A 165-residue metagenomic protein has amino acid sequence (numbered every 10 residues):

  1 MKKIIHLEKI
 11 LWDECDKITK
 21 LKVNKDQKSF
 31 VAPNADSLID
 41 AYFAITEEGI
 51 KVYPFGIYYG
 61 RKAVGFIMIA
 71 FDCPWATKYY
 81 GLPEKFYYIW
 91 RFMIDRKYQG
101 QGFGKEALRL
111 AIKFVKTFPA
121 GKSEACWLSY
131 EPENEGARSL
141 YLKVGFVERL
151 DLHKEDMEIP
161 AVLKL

Functional and structural regions predicted by a protein language model:
I4, K9-R91, D95-K97, F114-F118 (+1 more regions): Acetyl-CoA-dependent GNAT
Y88, M93, W127-S129, P160: Conserved beta-strand segments that form the floor/walls of ligand-binding pockets within enzyme and binding domains
D95-K97, Q101, P132-E133: Active-site acidic-Proline motif in GNAT/NAT acetyltransferases
Y98, G102-L110: Conserved acetyl-CoA pyrophosphate-binding loop and the N-cap/start of the following alpha-helix in GNAT-like
K105, P132-L150: Conserved active-site alpha-helix within GNAT-family acetyltransferase domains
K122-R138, K154-E158: Conserved beta-strand-loop-alpha-helix junction that forms the acyl-donor binding cleft
L142, V147, L152-L165: Terminal substrate-recognition subdomain of acyl/acetyltransferases
